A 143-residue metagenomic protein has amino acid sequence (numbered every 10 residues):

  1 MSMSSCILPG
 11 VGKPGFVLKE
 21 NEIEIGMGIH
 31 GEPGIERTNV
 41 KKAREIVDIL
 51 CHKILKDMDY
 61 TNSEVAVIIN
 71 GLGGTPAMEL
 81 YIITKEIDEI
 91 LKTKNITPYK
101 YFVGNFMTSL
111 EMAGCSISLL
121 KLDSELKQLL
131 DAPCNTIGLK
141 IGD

Functional and structural regions predicted by a protein language model:
M1-I82: Mixed-charge interfacial surface used for oligomerization/domain docking and macromolecular partner engagement
K53-D143: C-terminal non-catalytic interaction/assembly regions of soluble proteins
